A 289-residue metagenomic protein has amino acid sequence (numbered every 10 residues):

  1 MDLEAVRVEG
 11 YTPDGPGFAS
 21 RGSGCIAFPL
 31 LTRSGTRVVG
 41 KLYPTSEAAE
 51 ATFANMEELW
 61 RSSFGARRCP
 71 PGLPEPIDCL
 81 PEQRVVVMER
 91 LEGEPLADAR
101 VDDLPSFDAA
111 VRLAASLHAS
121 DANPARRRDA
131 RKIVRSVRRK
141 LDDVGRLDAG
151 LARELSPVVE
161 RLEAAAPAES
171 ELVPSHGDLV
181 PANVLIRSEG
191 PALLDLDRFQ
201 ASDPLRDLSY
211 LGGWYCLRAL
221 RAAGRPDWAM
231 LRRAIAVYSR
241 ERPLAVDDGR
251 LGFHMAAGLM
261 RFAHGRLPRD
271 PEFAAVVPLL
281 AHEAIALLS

Functional and structural regions predicted by a protein language model:
M1-F18, E47, A51, P268-S289: Regulatory N- and C-terminal appendages and interdomain linkers associated with kinase/kinase-like NTP transferase
M1-G15, F64, A122-G177: An alpha-helical support segment within catalytic cores of ATP-dependent transferases
G17-G40, E163-R206: Active-site acidic catalytic loop and adjacent metal/ATP-binding pocket of ATP-dependent phosphoryl transfer enzymes
V39-Q83, D98-S116: A conserved alpha-helical element in kinase catalytic cores
A48-E50, V173-P174, R187-R232: Active-site Asp-x-Gly
W60, A114, H118-A122, C216-A219: Protein kinase-like catalytic domain
Q83-E94: Conserved short submotifs of the Hanks-type protein kinase catalytic core that shape the nucleotide-binding pocket
D207-R242, M255-A274: Active-site activation/catalytic loop segments of kinase-like enzymes and analogous catalytic loops in related
